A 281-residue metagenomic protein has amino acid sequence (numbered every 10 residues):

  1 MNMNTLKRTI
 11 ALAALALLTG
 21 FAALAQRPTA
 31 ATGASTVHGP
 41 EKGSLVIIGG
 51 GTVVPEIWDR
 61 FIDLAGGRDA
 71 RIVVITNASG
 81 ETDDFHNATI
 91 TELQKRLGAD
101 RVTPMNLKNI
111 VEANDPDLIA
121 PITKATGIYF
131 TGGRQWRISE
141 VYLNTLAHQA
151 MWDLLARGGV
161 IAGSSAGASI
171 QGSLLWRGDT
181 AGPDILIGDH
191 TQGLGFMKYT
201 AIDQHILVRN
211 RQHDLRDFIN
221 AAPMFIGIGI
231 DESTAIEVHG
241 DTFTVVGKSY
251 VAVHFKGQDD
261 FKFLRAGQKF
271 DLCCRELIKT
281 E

Functional and structural regions predicted by a protein language model:
M1-L6: N-terminal secretory signal peptides that target proteins for export/translocation
A11-A22: Bacterial N-terminal signal peptides
Q26-D69, D83-A88, L93-L97, L175-E281: C-terminal and late-domain segments of enzyme folds
I62, A70-A120: ATP/NTP phosphate-donor binding region
P121-K124, L146-G158: Catalytic-core regions built around general acid/base machinery
Y129-G132, M151-L175: Catalytic nucleophile loop
Q135-T145: Glycine/threonine-rich flexible loop motifs
